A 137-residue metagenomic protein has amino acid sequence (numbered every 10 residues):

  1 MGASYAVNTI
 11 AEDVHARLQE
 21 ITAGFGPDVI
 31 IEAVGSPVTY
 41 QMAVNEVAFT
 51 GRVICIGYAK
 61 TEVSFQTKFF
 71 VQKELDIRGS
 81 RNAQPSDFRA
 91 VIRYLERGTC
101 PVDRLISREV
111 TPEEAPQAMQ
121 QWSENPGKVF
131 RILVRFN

Functional and structural regions predicted by a protein language model:
M1-M42: Adenosine-nucleotide cofactor-binding segment
S4-Y5, D76, P101: Conserved beta-strand segments of alpha/beta enzyme cores
V7, D28-A33, I56, S80 (+1 more regions): Glycine- and other small-residue-rich loops at beta-strand/loop junctions that grip anionic moieties
I10-V14, G57-T61, N82-A83: Short, acidic/turn-prone active-site loops that include or flank metal/cofactor- and phosphate-binding residues
Q41-N45, P85-N137: C-terminal hydrophobic helical "lid"/dimerization subdomain of Rossmann-like NAD(P)H-dependent oxidoreductases
V47-F49: Helix-to-beta-strand junctions that scaffold the AdoMet/dcAdoMet cofactor pocket in Class I SAM-dependent enzymes
G51-R52, L75: Glycine-centered, small-residue-biased loops immediately flanking beta-strands in adenine/cofactor-binding cores
G57-E74, S86-R93: Rossmann-fold NAD(P)-binding glycine/threonine-rich loop
